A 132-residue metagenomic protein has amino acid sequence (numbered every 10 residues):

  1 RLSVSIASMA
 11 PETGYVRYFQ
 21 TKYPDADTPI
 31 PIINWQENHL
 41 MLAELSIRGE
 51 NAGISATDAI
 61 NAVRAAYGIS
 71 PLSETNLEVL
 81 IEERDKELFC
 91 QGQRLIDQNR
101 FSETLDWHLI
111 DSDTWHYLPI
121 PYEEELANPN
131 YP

Functional and structural regions predicted by a protein language model:
R1-P132: Acidic/polar-rich alpha-helix caps and helix-coil junctions
